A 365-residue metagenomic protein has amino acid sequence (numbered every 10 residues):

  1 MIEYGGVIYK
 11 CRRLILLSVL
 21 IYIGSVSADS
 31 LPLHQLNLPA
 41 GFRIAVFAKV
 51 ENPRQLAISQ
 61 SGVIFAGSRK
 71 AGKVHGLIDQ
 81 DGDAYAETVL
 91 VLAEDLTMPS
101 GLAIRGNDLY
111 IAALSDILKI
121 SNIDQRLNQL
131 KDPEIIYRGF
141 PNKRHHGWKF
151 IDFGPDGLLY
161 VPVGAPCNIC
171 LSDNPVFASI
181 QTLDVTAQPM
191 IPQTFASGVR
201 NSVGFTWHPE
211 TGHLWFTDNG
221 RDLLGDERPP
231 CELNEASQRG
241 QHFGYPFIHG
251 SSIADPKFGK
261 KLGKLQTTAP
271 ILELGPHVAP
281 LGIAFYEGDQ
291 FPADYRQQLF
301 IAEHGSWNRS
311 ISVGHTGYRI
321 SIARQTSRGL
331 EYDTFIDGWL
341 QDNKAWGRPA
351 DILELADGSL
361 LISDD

Functional and structural regions predicted by a protein language model:
D29-L38, W148, A165-I169, P175-P189 (+6 more regions): Beta-propeller domain segments
A45-K70, A279-F285, I301-A302: Beta-strand-rich domains and repeat architectures in extracellular enzymes and scaffolds, especially beta-propellers
V46-E51, L90-D95, I136-K143, T194-G198 (+2 more regions): Surface loop/turn motifs at the tips and blade-to-blade linkers of beta-strand repeat domains
Q55-L56, V63-A66, D108-I111, L159-V161 (+3 more regions): Hydrophobic beta-strand segments that make up the repeating blades of beta-propeller and related beta-repeat
G82-T88, Q125-L127: Acidic, glycine-anchored loop motifs typical of Ca2+
S115-G154, P162-A165, A196: Asp-box/WD-like beta-propeller blade repeats and closely related beta-sheet repeat scaffolds
